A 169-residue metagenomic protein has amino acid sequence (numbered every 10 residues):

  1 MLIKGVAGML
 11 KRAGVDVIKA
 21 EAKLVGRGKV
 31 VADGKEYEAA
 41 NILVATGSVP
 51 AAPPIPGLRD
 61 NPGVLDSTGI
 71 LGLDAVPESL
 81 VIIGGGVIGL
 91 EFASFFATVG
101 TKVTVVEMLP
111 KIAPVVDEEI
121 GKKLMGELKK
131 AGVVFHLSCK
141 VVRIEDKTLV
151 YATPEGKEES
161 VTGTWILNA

Functional and structural regions predicted by a protein language model:
L2-I3, A7, L71-G72, P77-V81 (+2 more regions): Rossmann-like dinucleotide-binding cores of NAD(P)H-dependent redox enzymes
L2-I83, L149-A169: FAD-binding core/adjacent interface of flavoenzyme oxidoreductases
